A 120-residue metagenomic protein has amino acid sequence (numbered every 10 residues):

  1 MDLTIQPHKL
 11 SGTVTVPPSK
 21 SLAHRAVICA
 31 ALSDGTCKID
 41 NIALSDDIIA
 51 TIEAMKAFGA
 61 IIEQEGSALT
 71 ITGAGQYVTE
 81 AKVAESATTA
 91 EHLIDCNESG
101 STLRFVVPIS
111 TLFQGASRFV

Functional and structural regions predicted by a protein language model:
M1-V120: Short, structured segments at the rim of ligand-binding sites
